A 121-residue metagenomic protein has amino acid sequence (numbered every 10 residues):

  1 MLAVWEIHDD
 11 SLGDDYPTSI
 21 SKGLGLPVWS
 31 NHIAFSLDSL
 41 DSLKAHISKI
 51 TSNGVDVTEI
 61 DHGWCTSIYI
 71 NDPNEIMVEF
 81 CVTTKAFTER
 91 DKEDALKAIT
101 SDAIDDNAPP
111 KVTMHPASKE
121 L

Functional and structural regions predicted by a protein language model:
M1-D56, N71-L121: Glyoxalase I/VOC metalloenzyme domain signal
V57-D61: Conserved S-adenosyl-L-methionine
H62-T66: Short acidic/glycine-enriched loop/turn segments that link adjacent beta-strands
